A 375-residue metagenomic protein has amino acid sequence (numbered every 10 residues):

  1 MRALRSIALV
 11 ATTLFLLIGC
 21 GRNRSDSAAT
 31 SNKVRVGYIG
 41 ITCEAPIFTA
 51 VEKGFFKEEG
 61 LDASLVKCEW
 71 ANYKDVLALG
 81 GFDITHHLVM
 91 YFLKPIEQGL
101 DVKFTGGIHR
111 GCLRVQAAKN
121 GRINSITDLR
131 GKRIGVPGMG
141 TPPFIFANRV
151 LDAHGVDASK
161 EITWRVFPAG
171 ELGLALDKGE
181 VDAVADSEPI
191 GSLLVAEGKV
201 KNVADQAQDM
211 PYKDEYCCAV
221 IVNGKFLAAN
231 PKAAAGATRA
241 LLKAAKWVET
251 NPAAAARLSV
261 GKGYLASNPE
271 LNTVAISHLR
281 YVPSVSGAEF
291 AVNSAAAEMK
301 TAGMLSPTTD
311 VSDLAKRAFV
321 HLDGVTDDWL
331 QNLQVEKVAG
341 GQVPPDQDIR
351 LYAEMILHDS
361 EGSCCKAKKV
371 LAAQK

Functional and structural regions predicted by a protein language model:
M1-A8: Bacterial N-terminal signal peptides that target proteins for export
L17-G19: C-terminal motif of bacterial Sec signal peptides marking the signal peptidase cleavage site
G21-N23: Bacterial signal peptide processing site
A28-P168, A175, D182-E188, K199-D205 (+2 more regions): Short, glycine-/small- and polar/acidic-enriched structural segments that line small-molecule recognition paths
V89-M90, G170-Y264: Pocket-lining segment of extracytoplasmic ligand-binding domains
G131, A196, K316: Phosphate-coordinating loops and pocket residues in cytosolic domains that bind phosphorylated ligands
A229-D310: Secondary-structure end/capping motifs
K300-K375: Conserved C-terminal helix/tail region of periplasmic/extracytoplasmic solute-binding proteins
